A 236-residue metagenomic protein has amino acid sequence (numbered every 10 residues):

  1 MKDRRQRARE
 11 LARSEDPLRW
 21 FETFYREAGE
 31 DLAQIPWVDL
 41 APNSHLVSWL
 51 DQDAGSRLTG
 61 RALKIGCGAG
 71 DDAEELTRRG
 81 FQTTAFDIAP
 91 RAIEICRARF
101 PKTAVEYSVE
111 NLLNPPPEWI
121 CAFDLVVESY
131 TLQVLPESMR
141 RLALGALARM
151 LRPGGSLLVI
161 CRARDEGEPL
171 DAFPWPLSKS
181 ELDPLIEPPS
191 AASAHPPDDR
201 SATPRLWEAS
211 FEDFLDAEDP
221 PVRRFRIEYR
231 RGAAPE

Functional and structural regions predicted by a protein language model:
M1-K64, G68-W119, L135-A146, M150 (+1 more regions): Class I (Rossmann-like) S-adenosyl-L-methionine-dependent methyltransferase catalytic domain, capturing the SAM-binding
D124: Conserved acidic residues
V127: A conserved beta-strand element that flanks and buttresses the S-adenosyl-L-methionine
Y130-V134: Short catalytic micro-motifs in class I SAM-dependent methyltransferases
